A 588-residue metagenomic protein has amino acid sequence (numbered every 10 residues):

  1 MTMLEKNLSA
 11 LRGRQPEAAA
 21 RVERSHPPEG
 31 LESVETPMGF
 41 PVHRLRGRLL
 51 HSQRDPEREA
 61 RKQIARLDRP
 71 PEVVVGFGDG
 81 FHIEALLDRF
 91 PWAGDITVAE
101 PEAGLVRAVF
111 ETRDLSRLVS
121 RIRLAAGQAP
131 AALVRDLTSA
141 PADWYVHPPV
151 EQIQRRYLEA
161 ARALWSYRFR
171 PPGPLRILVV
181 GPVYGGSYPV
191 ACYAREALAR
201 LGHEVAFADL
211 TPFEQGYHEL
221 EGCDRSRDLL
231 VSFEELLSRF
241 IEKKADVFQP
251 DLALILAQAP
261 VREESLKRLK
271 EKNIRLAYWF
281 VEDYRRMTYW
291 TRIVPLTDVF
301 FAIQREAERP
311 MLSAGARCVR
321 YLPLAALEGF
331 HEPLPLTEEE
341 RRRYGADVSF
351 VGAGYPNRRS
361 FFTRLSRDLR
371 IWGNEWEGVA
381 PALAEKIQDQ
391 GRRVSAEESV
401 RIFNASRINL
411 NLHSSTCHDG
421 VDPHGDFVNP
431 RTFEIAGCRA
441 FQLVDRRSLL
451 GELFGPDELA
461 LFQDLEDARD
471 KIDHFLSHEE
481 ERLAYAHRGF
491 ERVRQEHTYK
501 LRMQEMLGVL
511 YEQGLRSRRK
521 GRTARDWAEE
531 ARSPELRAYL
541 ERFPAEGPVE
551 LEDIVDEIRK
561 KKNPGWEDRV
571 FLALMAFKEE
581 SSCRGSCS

Functional and structural regions predicted by a protein language model:
M1-P71, F77-I177, V183, S187-L201 (+1 more regions): N-terminal donor/sugar-recognition subdomains of glycan-related enzymes, prototypically the membrane-proximal stem
R155-R227, A257, F301-F441, R446-L450 (+2 more regions): Nucleotide-sugar donor-binding catalytic core of glycosyltransferases
C223-K244: Glycine-rich, highly charged phosphate/nucleotide-binding loops
E242-L254: Proline-aspartate-enriched helix->loop->beta-strand connector
L269-D283: Active-site proximal beta-strand in glycosyltransferases
Y289-F300: A conserved, positively charged/aromatic
L459-L465, F475-E479: Conserved acidic donor-binding segment of nucleotide-sugar-dependent glycosyltransferases
E480-S588: C-terminal amphipathic helix plus adjacent low-complexity, charged tail appended to glycosyltransferase catalytic
